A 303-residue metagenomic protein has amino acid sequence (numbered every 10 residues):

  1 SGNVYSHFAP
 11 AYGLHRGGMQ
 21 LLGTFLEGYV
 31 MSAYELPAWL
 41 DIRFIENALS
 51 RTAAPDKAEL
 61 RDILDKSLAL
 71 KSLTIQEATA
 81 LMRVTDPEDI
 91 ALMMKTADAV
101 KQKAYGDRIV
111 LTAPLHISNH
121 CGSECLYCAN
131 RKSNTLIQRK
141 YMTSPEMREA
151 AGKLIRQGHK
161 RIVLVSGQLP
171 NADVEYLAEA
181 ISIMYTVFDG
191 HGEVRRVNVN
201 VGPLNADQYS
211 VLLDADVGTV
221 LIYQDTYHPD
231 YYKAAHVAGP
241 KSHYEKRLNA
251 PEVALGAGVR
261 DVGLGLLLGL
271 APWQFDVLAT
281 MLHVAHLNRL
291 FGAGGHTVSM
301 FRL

Functional and structural regions predicted by a protein language model:
Y5-F8, Y12-T112: Flexible, acidic/Gly-rich N-terminal and inter-domain linker regions that tether and position cofactor-handling modules
L70, A97, C125, L164 (+3 more regions): Conserved, mostly hydrophobic/aromatic
L92-N134, R139-V165, G218: N-terminal pre-triad scaffold of radical SAM enzymes
K103-I109, G158-K160, H191-R195, D216-G218 (+2 more regions): Short, well-ordered coil/turn segments that N-cap beta-strands
T112-P114, V163-V165, R196-G202, L221-Y223 (+2 more regions): A cross-family glycoside hydrolase active-site/sugar-binding cleft signature
L136-E149, L169-T219, Q224-H228, A238-S242 (+2 more regions): Canonical radical SAM enzyme core domain
L154, M184, L212, P251-A254 (+1 more regions): Generic structural signal for hydrophobic
G218-T219, Q224, E245-L303: Conserved C-terminal portion of the radical SAM core fold that forms the substrate/S-adenosylmethionine-binding
